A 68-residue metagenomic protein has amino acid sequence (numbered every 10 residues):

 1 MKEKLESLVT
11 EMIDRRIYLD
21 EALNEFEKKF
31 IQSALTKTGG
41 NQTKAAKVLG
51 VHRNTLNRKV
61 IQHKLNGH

Functional and structural regions predicted by a protein language model:
E3-E6, T10-H68: Bacterial C-terminal helix-turn-helix
